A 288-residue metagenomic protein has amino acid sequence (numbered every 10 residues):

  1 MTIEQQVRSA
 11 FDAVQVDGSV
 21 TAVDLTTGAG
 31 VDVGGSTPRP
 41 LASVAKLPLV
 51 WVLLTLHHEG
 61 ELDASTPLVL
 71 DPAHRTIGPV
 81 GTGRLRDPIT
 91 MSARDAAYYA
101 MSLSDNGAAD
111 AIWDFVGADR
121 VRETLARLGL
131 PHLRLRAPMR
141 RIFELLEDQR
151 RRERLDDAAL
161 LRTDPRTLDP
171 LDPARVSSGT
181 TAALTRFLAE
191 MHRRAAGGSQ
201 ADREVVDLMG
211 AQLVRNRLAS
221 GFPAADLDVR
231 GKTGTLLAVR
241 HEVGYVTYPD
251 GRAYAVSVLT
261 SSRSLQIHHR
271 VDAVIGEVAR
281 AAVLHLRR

Functional and structural regions predicted by a protein language model:
M1-P40: Beta-lactamase-like hydrolase cores
T2-R8, V176, T185-R288: Structured C-terminal helix/loop/strand segments within mature extracytoplasmic catalytic/sensor domains
V14-D17, W113-L188, H192-R193: Mid-domain, small-residue-enriched loop/turn segments at the edges of structured enzyme/sensor domains
V33-G34, S92-A96, L103-A108, D164-D172 (+1 more regions): Flexible glycine/proline-enriched surface loops and loop-helix/loop-strand junctions
P40-L68, V256: Active-site SXXK
S65-P79, V116-G117, M139-F143: Acidic helix-start/capping segments at beta-turn-to-alpha-helix junctions
R75-I112, A118: Conserved catalytic neighborhood of penicillin-recognizing serine enzymes
